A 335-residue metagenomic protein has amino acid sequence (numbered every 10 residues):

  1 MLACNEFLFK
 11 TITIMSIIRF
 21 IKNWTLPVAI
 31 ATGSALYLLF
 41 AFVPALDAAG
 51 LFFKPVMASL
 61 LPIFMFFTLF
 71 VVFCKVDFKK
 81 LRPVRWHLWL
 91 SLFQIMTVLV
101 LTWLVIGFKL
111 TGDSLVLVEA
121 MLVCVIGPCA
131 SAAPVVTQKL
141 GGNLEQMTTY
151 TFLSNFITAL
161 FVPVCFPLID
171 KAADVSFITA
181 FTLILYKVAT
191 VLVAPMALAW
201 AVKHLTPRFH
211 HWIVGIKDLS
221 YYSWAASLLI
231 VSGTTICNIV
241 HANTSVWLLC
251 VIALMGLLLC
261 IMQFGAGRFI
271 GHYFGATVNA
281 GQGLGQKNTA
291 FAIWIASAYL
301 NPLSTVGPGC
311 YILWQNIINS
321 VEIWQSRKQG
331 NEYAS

Functional and structural regions predicted by a protein language model:
N5-S335: Alpha-helical transmembrane segments of multi-pass small-molecule/ion transporters
